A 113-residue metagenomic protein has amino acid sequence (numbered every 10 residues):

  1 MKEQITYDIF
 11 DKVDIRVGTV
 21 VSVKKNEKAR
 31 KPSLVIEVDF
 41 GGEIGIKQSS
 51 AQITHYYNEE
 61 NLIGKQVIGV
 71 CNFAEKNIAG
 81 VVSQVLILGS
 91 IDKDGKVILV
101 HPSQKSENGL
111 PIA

Functional and structural regions predicted by a protein language model:
M1-A113: Phosphate-backbone binding interfaces of nucleic-acid-interacting proteins
